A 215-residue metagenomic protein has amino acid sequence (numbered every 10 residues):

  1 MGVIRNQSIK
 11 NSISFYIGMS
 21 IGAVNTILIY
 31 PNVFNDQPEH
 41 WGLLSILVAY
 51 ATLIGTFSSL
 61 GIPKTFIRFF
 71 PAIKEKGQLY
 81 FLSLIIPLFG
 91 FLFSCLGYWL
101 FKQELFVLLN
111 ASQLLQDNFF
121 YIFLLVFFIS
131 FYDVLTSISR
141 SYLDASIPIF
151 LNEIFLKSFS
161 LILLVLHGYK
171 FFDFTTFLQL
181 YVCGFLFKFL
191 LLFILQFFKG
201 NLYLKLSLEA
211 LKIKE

Functional and structural regions predicted by a protein language model:
M1-R5, L108, L114, K170-L180 (+1 more regions): Interhelical loop/hinge segments that connect adjacent transmembrane helices in multipass membrane
V3-N11, S83, N118, I149 (+1 more regions): Hydrophobic alpha-helix/TM-entry signal in multi-pass membrane transporters
V3-P63, C95-Y98: Signature of the first transmembrane helix
R5, F69, F128-N152: Membrane-interface junctions at transmembrane-helix termini in multi-pass inner-membrane proteins
Y16, G22-A23, S58, L84-N110 (+2 more regions): Alpha-helical transmembrane segments of multi-pass membrane transport and lipid-handling proteins
Y30-W41, I54-I86, F106, R140-I147: Transmembrane-helix boundary and interhelical linker motifs in polytopic inner-membrane proteins
P31-W41, Y142-S146, S158-L190: Membrane-interface helix-loop junctions in multi-pass transport and translocation proteins
L53, A111-Y132, L186: Alpha-helical transmembrane segments of multi-pass membrane proteins
